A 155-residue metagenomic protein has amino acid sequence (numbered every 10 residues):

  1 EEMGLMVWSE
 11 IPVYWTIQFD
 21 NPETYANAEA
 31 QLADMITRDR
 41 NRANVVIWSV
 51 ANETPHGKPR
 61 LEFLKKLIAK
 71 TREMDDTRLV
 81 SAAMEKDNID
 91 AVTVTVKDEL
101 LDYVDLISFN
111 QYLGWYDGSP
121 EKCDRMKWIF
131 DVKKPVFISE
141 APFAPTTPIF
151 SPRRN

Functional and structural regions predicted by a protein language model:
E1-N155: Substrate-binding/catalytic cleft of secreted carbohydrate-active enzymes, primarily glycoside hydrolases
